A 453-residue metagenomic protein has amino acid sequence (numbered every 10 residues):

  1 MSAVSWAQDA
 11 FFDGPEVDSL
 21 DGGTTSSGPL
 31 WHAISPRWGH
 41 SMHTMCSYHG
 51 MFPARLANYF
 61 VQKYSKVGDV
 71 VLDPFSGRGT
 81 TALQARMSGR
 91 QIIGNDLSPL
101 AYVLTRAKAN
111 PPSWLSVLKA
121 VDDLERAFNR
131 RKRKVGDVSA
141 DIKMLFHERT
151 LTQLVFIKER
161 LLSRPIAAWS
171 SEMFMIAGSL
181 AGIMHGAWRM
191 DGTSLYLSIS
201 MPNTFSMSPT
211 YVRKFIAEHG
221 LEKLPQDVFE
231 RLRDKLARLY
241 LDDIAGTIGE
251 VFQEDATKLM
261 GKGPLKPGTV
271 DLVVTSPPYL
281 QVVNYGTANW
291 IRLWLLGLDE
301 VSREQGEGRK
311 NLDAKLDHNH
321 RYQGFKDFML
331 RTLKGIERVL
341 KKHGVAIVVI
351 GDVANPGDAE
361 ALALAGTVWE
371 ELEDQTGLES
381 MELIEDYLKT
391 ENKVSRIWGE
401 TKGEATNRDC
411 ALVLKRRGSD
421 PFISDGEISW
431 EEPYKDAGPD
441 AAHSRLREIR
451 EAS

Functional and structural regions predicted by a protein language model:
M1-V67: S-adenosyl-L-methionine
A57, D69-S88, I92-P99, T105 (+4 more regions): Conserved proline-anchored active-site loop of SAM-dependent methyltransferases that bridges a beta-strand
L100-R164, L298-K315: Conserved phosphoryl-transfer catalytic core
L154, E159-T275, L280-V283: SAM-dependent nucleic-acid methyltransferase catalytic core
K262-L272, P278-V345: SAM-dependent methyltransferase catalytic-core segment centered on the flexible catalytic loop and adjoining short
L295-L298, A359-D386: Conserved Class I S-adenosyl-L-methionine
T376-A437: Class I S-adenosyl-L-methionine
